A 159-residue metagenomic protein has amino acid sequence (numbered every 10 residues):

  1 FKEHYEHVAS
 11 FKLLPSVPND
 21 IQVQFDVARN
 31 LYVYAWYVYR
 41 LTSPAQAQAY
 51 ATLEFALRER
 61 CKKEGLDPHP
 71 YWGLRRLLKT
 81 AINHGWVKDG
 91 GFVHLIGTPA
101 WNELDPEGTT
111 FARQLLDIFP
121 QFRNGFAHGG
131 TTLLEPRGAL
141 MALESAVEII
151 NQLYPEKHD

Functional and structural regions predicted by a protein language model:
F1-S43, E148: Charged alpha-helical initiation segments
I21, T42-L53, L74, A112 (+2 more regions): Short runs of predominantly hydrophobic/aromatic residues within well-ordered alpha helices that form helix-helix
Q22-F25, R29, R75-L78, R123-N124 (+1 more regions): Hydrophobic core segments within long, regular secondary-structure runs in both alpha- and beta-rich folds
L31, A35, E59, F126-L133: Alpha-helix C-capping/helix-to-loop hinge sites
A35-S43, P68, L133-R137: Short, surface-exposed loop/turn segments at secondary-structure junctions
Q48-A56, R60, F122, I149 (+1 more regions): Amphipathic alpha-helical segments in well-ordered regions
L53, R58-R113, G129: Flexible secondary-structure boundary motifs
W101-D159: Charge-enriched, short contiguous segments at helix-coil
